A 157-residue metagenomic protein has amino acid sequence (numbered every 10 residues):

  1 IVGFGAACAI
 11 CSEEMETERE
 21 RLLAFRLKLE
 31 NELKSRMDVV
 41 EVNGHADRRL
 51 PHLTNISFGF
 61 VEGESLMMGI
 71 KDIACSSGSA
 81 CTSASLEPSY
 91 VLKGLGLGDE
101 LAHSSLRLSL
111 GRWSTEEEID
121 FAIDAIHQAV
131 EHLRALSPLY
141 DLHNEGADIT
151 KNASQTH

Functional and structural regions predicted by a protein language model:
I1, M15-R26, G63, A84 (+2 more regions): Generic structural signal for well-ordered, non-membrane alpha-helical segments in soluble metabolic enzymes
F4: Residue-level signal for inorganic ion chemistry
C8, R26-L29, F58-F60, C81 (+1 more regions): Glycine-rich beta-alpha junction loops
C8-M15, L33, M37, A74 (+2 more regions): Structural signal for hydrophobic packing residues in well-ordered secondary-structure cores of soluble enzyme domains
C8-N31, E41-L50: Structural signature of PLP-dependent enzymes
E30-L33, M37-G69: Anionic-ligand binding region
T54-R107: Conserved C-terminal alpha-helix-loop-beta "cap" of PLP-dependent enzymes that closes/shapes the active-site mouth
P88-H157: PLP-dependent enzyme catalytic core of the Aspartate aminotransferase-like
